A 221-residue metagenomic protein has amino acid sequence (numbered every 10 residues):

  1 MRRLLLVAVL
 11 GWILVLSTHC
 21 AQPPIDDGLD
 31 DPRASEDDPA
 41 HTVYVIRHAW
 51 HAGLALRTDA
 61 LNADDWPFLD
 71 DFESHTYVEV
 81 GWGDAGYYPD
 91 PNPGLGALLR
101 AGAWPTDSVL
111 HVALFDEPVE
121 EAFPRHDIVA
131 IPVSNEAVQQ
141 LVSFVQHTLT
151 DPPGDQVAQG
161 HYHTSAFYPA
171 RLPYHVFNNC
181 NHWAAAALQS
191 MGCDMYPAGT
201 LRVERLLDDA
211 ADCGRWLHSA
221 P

Functional and structural regions predicted by a protein language model:
M1-R3: Positively charged n-region of N-terminal signal peptides that target proteins for export
L6-L14: Hydrophobic helical h-region of N-terminal Sec-dependent signal peptides in bacterial secretory/periplasmic proteins
L16-H19: C-terminal motif of bacterial Sec signal peptides marking the signal peptidase cleavage site
Q22, D26-D27, H147-P221: Activation targets extended, charge/polar-rich intrinsically disordered C-terminal tails
D26-T42, I46-A49, R57-P169: Non-catalytic ligand/cofactor/substrate-binding and regulatory segments of enzyme domains
